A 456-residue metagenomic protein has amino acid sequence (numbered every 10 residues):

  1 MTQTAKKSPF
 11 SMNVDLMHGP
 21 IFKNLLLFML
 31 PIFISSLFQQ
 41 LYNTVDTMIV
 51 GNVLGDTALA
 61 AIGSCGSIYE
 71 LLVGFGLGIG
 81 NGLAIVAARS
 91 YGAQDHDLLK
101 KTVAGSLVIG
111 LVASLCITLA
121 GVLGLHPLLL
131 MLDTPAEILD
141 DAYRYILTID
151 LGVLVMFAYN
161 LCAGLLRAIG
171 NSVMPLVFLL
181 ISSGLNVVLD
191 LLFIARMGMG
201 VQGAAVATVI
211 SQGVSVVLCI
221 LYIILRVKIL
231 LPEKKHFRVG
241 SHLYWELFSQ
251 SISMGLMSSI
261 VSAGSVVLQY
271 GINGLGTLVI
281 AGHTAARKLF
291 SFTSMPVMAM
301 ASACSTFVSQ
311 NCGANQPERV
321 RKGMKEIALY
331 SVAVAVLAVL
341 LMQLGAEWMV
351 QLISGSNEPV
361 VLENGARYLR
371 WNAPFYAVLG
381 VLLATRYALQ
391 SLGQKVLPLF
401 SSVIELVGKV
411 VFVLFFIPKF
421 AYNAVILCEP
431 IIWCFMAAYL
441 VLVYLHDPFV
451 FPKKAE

Functional and structural regions predicted by a protein language model:
M1-M29, A87-L154, R196-I252, V308-F375 (+1 more regions): Short alpha-helical transmembrane segments in multi-pass integral membrane proteins
H18, F22-L41, V45, I68-F75 (+7 more regions): Residue-level signal for short hydrophobic patches within transmembrane helices of multi-pass membrane transporters
L27-D46, T148, Y159, S182 (+4 more regions): Transmembrane helical elements of multi-pass membrane transporters/channels
I32, S36, M48, I85 (+17 more regions): Transmembrane alpha-helix boundary and packing residues in multipass membrane permease domains and related
L37, L41-A60, L129-A136, L192-M199 (+5 more regions): Helix-terminus/linker motif at the lipid-water interface of multi-pass membrane proteins
V50-E70, A136-D141, V201-A204, L243-Q250 (+5 more regions): Interfacial/gating helices of multi-pass transporter permease domains
L59-L119, M156-P175, G282-A346, L379-G393 (+1 more regions): Small-residue-rich hydrophobic transmembrane alpha-helices
G80, I149-R167, P175-N186, A204-V217 (+4 more regions): Short runs within selected transmembrane alpha-helices of multi-pass transporters and secretion channels
